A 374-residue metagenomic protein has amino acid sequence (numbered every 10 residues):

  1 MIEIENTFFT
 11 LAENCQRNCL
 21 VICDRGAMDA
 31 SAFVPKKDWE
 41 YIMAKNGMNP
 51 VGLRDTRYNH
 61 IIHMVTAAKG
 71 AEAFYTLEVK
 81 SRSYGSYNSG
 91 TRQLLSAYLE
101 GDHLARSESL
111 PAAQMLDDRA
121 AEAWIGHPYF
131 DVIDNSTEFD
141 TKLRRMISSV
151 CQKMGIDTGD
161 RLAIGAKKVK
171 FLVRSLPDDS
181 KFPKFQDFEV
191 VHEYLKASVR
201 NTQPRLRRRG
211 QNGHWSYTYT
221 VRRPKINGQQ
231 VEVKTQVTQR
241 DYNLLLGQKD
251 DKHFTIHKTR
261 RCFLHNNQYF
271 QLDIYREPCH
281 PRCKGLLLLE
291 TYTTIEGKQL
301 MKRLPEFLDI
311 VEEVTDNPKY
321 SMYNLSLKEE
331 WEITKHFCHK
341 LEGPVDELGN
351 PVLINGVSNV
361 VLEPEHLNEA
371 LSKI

Functional and structural regions predicted by a protein language model:
M1-C19: Short, structured active-site "lid" loops
F9, N14, C23-M115, R119 (+2 more regions): ATP-dependent NMP and nucleoside kinases share a basic, alpha-helical "lid"
L20, N59-I61, L286-L288: Structural motif
A71-A73, K142, Q299-M301: Short active-site-adjacent structural elements
Q93, A113, D118, H127 (+5 more regions): Long, hydrophilic "mature protein body" segments
H127-M146: Phosphate-binding beta-loop-alpha motif at adenosine-nucleotide cofactor sites
S148-I374: Phosphate-end processing signature that detects enzymes handling 5′-triphosphorylated RNA and polyphosphate
